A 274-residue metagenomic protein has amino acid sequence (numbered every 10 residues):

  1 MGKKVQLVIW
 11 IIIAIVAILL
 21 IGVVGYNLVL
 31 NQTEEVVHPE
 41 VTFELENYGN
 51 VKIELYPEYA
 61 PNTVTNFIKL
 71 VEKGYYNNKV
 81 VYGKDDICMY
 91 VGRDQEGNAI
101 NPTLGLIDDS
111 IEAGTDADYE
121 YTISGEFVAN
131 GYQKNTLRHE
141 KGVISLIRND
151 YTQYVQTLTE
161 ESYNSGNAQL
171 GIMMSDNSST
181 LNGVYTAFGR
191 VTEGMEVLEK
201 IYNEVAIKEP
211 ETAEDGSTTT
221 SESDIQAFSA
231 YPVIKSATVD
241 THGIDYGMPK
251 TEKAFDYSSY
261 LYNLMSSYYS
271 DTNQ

Functional and structural regions predicted by a protein language model:
M1-Q274: Cyclophilin-like peptidyl-prolyl cis-trans isomerases
